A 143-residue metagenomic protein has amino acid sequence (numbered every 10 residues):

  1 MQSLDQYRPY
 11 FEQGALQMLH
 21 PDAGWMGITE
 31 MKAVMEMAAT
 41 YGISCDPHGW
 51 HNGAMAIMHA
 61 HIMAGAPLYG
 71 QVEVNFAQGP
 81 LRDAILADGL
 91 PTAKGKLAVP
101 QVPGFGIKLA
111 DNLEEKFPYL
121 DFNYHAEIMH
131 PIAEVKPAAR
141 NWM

Functional and structural regions predicted by a protein language model:
M1-K108: Shared catalytic-loop signature of beta/alpha-barrel
F105-M143: Extended hydrophobic packing segments that form well-structured cores
